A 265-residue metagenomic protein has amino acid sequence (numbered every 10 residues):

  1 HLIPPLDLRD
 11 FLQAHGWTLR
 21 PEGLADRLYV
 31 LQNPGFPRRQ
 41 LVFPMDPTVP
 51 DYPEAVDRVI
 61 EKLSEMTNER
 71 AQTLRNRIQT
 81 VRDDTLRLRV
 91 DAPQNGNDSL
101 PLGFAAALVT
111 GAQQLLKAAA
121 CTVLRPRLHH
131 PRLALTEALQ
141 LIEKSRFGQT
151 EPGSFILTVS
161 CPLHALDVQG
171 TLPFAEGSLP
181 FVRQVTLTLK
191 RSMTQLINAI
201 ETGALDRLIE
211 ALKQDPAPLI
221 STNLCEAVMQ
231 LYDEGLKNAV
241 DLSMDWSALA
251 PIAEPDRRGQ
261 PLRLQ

Functional and structural regions predicted by a protein language model:
H1-R39, M45-D46: N-terminal ordered "arm"
L2, V49, P53, L102-A106: Generic detection of long, well-ordered alpha-helical segments
F11, V49-D51, A250-I252: Residues in flexible loops and secondary-structure boundaries
L24, N68, E151-G153: Glycine-centered small-residue hotspots that permit tight backbone geometry or close packing
R27-D84: Long, continuous compositionally biased terminal/linker segments
Q72-L264: Long, hydrophobic alpha/beta structural blocks
